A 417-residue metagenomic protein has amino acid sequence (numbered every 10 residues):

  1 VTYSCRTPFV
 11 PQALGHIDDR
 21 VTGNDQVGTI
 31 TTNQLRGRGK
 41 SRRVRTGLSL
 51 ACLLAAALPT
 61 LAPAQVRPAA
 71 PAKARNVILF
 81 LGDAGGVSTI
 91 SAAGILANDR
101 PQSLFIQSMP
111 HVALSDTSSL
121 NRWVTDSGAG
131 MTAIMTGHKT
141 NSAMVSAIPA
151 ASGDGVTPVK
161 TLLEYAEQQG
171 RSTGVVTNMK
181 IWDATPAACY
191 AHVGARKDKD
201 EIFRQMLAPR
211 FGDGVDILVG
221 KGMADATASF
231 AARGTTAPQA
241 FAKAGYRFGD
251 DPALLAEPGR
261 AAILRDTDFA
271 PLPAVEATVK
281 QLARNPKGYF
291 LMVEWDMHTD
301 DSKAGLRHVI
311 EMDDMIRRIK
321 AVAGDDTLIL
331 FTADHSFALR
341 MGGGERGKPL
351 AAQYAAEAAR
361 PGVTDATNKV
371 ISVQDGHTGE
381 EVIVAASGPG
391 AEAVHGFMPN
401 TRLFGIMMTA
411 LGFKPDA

Functional and structural regions predicted by a protein language model:
V1-R42: N-terminal secretory signal peptides that target proteins for export/translocation
G47-P59: Bacterial N-terminal signal peptides
A74-N76, G82-T132, W182-A417: A post-motif C-terminal structural segment
D116-G155: Active-site/substrate-binding loop(s) of hydrolase catalytic cores
K139-L207, F211-V215: Extracytoplasmic mature domains of secreted/periplasmic and thylakoid-lumen proteins
